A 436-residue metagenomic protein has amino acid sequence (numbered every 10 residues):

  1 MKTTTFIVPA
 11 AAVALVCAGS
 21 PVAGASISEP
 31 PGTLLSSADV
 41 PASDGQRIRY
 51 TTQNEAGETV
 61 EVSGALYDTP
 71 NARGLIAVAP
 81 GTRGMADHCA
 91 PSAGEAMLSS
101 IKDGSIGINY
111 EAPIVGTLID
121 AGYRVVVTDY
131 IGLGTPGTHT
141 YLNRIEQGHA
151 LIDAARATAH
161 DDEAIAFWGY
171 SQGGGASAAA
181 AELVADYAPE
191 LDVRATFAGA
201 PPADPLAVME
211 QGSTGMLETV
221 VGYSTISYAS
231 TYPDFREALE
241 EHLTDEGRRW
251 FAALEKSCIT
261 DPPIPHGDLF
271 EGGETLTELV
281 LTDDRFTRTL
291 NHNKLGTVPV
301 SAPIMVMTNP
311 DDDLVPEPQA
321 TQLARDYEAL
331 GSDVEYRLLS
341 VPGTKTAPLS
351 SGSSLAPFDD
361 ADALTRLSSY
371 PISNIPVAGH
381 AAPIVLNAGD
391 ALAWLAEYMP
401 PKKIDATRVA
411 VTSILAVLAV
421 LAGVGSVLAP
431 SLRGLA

Functional and structural regions predicted by a protein language model:
A23-R73: Catalytic-loop region of hydrolases
G24-S37, M209, G215-L217, S350-L392 (+1 more regions): Composition-driven, intrinsically disordered low-complexity tracts enriched in small residues
N54-A121: Short, surface-exposed "cap/lid" segments of acyl-processing enzymes
P113, D120, Y141-H160: Alpha/beta-hydrolase active-site loop
D153-T219: Primarily recognizes the serine-hydrolase "nucleophile elbow" in alpha/beta-hydrolase and SGNH/GDSL folds
G199-P299: Accessory cap/linker subdomain of secreted extracellular hydrolases
V300, M305-D312: Short beta-strand/loop motif that positions the catalytic acidic residue of the alpha/beta-hydrolase fold
D313-T321: Conserved alpha/beta-hydrolase "acid-adjacent" motif
